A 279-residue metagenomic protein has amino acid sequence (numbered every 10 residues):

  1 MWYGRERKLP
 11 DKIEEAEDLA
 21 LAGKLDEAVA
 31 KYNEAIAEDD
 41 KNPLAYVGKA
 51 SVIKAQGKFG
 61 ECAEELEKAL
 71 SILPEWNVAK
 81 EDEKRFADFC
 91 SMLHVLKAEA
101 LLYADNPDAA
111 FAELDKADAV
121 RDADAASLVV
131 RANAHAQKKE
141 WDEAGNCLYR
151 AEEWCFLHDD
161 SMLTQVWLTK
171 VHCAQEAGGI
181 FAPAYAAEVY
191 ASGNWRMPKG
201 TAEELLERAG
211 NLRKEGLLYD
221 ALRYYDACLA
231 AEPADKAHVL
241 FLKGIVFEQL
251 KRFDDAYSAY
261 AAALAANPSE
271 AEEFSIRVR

Functional and structural regions predicted by a protein language model:
R7-E38, L96-Y103, E203-R223, A227: Alpha-helical segment of the N-proximal tetratricopeptide repeat
P10, L44, V78, R85-D88 (+7 more regions): Start-of-helix register in tetratricopeptide repeats
L21, A55-Q56, Y103, Q137 (+5 more regions): Register position in tetratricopeptide repeats
D40, P74, D122, F156 (+3 more regions): Short coil turns that delineate tetratricopeptide repeat
G48, D82, F89, L96 (+6 more regions): Canonical tetratricopeptide repeat
